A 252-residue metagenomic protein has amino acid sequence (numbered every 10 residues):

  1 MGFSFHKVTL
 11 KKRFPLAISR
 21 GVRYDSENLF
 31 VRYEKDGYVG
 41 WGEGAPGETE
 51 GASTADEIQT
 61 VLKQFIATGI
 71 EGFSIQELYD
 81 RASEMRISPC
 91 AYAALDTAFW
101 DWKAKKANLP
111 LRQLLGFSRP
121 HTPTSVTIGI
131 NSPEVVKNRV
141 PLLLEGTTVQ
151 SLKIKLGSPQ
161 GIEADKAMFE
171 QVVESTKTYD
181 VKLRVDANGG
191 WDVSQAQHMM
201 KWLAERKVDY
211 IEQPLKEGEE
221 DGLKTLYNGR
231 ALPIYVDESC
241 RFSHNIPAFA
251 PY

Functional and structural regions predicted by a protein language model:
M1-E50: Structured beta-strand/loop patches that form or line metal/cofactor-binding pockets in enzymes
R23, S88-D96, S132-K137: Glycine-rich anion/phosphate-binding loops
V31, G37, L95, N108 (+4 more regions): Conserved, mostly hydrophobic/aromatic
Y33-K35, V39-K106: Metal- or metallocofactor-binding catalytic centers and their adjacent structured scaffolds across diverse enzyme
G40, L183-V185, I234-Y235: Residue-level marker for buried hydrophobic side chains located in beta-strands that build the well-ordered beta-sheet
G44, T97, W102, A187 (+2 more regions): Generic detector of well-ordered alpha-helical packing
Q113-R230: Metal-dependent enolase-superfamily TIM-barrel catalytic cores that perform enediolate-based chemistry
G218-Y252: Catalytic alpha/beta core domains of metabolic enzymes, predominantly
